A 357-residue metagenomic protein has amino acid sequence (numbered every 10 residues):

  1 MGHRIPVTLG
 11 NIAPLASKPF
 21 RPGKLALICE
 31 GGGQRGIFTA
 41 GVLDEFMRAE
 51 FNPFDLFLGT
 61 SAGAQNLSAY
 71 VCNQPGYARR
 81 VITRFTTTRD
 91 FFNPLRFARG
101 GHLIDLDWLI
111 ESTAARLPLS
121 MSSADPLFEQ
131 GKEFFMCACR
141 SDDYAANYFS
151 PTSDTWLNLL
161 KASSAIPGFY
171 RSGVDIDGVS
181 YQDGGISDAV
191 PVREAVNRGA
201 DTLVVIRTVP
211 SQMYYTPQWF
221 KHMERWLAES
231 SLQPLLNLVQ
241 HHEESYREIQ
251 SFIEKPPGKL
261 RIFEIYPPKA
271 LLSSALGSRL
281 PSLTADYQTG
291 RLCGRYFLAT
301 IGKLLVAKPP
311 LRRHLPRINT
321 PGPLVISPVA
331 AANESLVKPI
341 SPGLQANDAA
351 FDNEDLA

Functional and structural regions predicted by a protein language model:
M1-L58, S68-A357: Patatin-like phospholipase
G59, G63: Gly/Ala-rich beta-loop-alpha elbow adjacent to hydrolase catalytic centers
